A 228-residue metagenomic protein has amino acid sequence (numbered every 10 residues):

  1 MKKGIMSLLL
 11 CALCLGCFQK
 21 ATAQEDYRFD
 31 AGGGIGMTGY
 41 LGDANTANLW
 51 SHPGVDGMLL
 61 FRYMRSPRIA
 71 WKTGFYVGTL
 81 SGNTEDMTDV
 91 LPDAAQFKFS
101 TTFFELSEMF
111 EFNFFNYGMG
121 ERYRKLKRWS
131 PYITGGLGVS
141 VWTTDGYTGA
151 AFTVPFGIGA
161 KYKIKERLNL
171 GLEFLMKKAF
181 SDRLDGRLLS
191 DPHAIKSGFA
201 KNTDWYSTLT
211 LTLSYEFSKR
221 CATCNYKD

Functional and structural regions predicted by a protein language model:
M1-Y27: Bacterial Sec-dependent N-terminal signal peptides
A23-R62, T208-R220: Short glycine/proline- and aromatic-enriched beta-strand/turn motifs that initiate or cap beta-hairpins
E25, Y63-P67, F114-N116, Y162-E166 (+1 more regions): Outer-membrane beta-barrel strand-turn architecture
Y27, S51-V55, T102-L106, W129 (+2 more regions): Residues that define the transmembrane beta-barrel architecture of outer-membrane proteins
G33-M37, L59-Y63, E108-F112, G135-V139 (+3 more regions): Residues on the lipid-exposed face of transmembrane beta-strands in outer-membrane beta-barrel proteins
D43-N48, T84-V90, E121-R124, D145-A150 (+2 more regions): Outer-membrane beta-barrel translocator domains and adjoining extracellular loop/strand segments of Gram-negative
P67-D145, T210, F217: Gram-negative (and chloroplast) outer-membrane scaffold detector with strong preference for beta-barrel transmembrane
K165-D228: Predominantly the C-terminal beta-signal and adjacent terminal strand-loop region of outer-membrane beta-barrel
